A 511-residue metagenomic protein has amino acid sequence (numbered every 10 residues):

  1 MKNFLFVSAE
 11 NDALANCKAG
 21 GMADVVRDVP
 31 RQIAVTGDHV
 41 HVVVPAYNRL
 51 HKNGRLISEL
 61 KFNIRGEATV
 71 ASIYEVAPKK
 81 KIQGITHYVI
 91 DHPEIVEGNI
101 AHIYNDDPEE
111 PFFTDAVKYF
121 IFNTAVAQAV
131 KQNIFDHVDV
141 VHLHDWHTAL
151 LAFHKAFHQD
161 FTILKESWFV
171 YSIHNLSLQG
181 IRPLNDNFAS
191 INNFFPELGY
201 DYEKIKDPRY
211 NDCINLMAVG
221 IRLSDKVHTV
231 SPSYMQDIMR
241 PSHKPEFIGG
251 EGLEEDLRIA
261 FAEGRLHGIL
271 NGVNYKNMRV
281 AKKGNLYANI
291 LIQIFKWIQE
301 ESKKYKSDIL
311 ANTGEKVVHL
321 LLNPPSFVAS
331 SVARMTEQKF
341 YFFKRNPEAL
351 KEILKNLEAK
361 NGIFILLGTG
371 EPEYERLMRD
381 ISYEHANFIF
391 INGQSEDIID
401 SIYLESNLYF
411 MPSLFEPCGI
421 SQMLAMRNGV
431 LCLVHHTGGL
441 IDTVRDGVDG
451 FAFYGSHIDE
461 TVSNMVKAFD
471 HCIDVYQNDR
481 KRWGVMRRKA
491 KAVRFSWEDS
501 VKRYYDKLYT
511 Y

Functional and structural regions predicted by a protein language model:
M1-Y511: Catalytic cores of nucleotide-sugar-dependent glycosyltransferases that transfer UDP/GDP/TDP-activated
